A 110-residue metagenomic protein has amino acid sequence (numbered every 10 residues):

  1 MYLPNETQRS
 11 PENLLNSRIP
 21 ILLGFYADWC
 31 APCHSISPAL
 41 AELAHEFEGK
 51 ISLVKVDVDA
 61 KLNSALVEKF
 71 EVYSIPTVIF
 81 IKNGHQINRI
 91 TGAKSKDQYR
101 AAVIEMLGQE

Functional and structural regions predicted by a protein language model:
M1-K50, D59-A65, K69-E110: Proteins that catalyze or organize thiol-disulfide redox chemistry and the adjacent proteostasis machinery handling
V56: Cofactor-binding loops of NAD(P)H-dependent oxidoreductases, dominated by short-chain dehydrogenase/reductases
